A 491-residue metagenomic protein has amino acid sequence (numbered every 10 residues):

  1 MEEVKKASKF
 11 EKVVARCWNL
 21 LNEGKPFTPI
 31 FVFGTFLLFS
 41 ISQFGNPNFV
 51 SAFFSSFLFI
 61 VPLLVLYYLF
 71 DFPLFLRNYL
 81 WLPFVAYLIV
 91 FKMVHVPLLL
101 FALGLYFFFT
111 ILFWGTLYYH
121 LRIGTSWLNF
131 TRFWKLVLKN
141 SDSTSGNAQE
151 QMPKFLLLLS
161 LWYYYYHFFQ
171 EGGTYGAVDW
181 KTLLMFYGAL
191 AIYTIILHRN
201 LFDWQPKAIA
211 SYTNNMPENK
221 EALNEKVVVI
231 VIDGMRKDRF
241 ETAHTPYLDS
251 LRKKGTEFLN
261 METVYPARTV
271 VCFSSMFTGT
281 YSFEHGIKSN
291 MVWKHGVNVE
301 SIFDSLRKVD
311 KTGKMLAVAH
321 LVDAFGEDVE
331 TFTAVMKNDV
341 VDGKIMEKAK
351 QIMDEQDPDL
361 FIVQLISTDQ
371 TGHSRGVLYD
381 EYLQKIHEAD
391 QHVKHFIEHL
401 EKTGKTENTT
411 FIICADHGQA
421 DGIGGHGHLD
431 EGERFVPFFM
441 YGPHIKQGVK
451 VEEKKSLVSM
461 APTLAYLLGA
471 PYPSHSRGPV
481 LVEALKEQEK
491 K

Functional and structural regions predicted by a protein language model:
M1-K154: Extended, compositionally biased non-globular segments that define protein topology
V4-A7, H198-T256: Active-site-proximal N-terminal segment of extracellular/periplasmic enzymes that hydrolyze or transfer
F107-K139, L223-N224, G234-D357, M460-Y466 (+1 more regions): Active-site-proximal alpha/beta segments of enzymes that process anionic O-linked groups
F107-L112, W180-L201: Alpha-helical membrane-embedded segments
V228-V231, Y247, E388-L429, L464: Metal-dependent active-site segment of extracytoplasmic phospho-/sulfohydrolases and closely related
V271-F277, H428-P471, V482-Q488: Substrate-binding rim/cap in mid-to-C-terminal beta-strand-loop elements of soluble/periplasmic
K314-A317, L360-Q364, F411-I413, P437-M440: Structural recognition of the beta-strand scaffold that forms the well-ordered cores of secreted hydrolase catalytic
A324, D328, K350-Q391, H395: Active-site His/acidic residue clusters
